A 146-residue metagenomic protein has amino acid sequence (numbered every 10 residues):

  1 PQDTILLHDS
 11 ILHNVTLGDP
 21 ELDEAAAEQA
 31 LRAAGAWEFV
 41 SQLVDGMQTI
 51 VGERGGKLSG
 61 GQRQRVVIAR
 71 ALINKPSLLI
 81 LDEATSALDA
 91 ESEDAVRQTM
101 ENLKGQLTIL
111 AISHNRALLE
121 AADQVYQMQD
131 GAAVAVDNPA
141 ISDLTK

Functional and structural regions predicted by a protein language model:
P1-L22, L58, L119: Conserved catalytic motifs of ABC-family nucleotide-binding domains
L12-E53, R97, Q106: ABC ATPase nucleotide-binding domain helical subdomain, centered on the C-loop/LSGGQ "ABC signature"
I68, I112: Hydrophobic anchor residue at the start of the ABC signature
N74, G105: Conserved signature/switch motifs of ABC ATPase nucleotide-binding domains
L79-D82: Catalytic Walker B motif of ABC-type/P-loop ATPase nucleotide-binding domains
A90-E91: Helix N-cap at the start of a conserved alpha-helix in ABC-type nucleotide-binding domains
A122-N138: H-loop (His-switch) and adjacent beta-strand-loop-beta switch element of ABC-type ATPase nucleotide-binding domains
